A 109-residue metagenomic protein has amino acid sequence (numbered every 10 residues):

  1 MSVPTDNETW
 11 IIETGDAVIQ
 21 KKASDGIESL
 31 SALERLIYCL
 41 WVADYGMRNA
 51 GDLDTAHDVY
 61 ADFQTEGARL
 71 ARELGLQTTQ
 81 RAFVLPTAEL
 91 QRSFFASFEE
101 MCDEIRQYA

Functional and structural regions predicted by a protein language model:
M1-A109: Extended, alpha-helix-rich binding/interface surfaces that flank or overlap catalytic cores and mediate recognition
